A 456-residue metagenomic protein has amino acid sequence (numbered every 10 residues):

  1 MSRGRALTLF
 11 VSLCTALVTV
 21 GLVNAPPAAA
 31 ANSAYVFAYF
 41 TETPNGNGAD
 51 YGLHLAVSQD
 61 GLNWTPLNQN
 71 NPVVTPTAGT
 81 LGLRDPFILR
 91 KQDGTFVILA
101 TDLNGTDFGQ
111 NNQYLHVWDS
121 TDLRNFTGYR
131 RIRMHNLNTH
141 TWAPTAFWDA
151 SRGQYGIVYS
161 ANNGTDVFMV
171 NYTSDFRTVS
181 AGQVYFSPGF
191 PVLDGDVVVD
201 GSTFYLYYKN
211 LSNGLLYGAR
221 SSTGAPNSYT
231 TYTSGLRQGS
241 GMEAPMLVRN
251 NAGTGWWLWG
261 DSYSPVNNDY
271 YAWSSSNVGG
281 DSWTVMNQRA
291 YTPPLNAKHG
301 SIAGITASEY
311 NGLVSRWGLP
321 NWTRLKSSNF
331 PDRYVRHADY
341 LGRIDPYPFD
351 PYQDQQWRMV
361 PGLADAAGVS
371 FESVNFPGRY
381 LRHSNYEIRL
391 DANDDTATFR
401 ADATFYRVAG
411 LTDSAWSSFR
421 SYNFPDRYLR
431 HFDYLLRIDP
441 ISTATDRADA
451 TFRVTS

Functional and structural regions predicted by a protein language model:
M1-A30: Secretory targeting and sorting signals
G4, C14, D60, D122 (+4 more regions): Serine/proline-rich low-complexity intrinsically disordered segments, especially terminal tails, linkers
L9, Q288-R289, I441: Composition- and surface-driven signal marking solvent-exposed, interaction-prone regions in large proteins
A16-L17, N45, H431: General secondary-structure propensity
A31-N321, T404, S414: Carbohydrate-active catalytic/glycan-binding domains of CAZyme proteins, especially the secreted or lumenal ectodomains
G318-S456: Lectin-like carbohydrate-binding module/patch detector with strong preference for beta-trefoil
